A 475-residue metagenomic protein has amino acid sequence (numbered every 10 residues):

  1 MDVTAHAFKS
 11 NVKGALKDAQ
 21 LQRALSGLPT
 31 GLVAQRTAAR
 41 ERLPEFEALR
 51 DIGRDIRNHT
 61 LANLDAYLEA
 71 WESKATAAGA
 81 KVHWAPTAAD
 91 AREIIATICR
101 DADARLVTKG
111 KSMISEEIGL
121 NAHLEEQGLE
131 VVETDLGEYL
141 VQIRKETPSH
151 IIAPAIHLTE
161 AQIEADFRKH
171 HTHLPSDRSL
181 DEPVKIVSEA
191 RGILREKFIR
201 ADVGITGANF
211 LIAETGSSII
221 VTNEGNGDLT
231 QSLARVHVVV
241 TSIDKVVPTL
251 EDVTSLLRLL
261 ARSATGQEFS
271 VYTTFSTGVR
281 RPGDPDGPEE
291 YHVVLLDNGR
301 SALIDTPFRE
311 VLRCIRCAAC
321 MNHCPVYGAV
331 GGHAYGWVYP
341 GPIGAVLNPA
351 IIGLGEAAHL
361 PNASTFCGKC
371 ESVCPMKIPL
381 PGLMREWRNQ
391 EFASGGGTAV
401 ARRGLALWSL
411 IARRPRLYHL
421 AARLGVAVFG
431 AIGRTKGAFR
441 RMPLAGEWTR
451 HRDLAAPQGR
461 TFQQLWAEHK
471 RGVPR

Functional and structural regions predicted by a protein language model:
M1-E310: The feature marks the mature, well-folded catalytic cores of soluble enzymes
T4-L32, R42, L407-R475: Intrinsic disorder at enzyme termini
D90, S270-G283, R316, G331 (+3 more regions): A glycine-rich phosphate-binding loop feature that marks nucleotide/adenosyl-phosphate handling sites
I98-C99, L257-L260, C367, W387-Q390 (+1 more regions): Alpha-helix boundary/capping residues
T215-S217, E251, T277-R280, P340 (+6 more regions): Short capping/connector residues at structural and topological boundaries
G283-V311, N322, V326-R441: Ferredoxin-type iron-sulfur electron-transfer modules in oxidoreductases and energy-metabolism complexes
